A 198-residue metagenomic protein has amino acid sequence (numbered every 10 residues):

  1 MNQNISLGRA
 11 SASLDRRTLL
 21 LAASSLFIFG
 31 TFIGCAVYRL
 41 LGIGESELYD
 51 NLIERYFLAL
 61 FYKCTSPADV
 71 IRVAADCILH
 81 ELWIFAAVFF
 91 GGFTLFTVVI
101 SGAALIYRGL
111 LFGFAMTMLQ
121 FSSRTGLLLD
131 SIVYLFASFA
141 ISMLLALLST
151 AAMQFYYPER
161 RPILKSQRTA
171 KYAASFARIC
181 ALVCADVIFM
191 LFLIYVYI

Functional and structural regions predicted by a protein language model:
Q3-T18, C64, A68, I163-T169: Cytosolic juxtamembrane amphipathic/interface segments immediately preceding and feeding into a transmembrane helix
S13-Y49: N-terminal signal-anchor transmembrane alpha helix
A23-F32, C77, E81, F85 (+2 more regions): Alpha-helical transmembrane spans of integral membrane proteins, capturing the lipid-embedded, hydrophobic core of TM
C35, R39, I43, G91-M118: Transmembrane alpha-helix/helix-exit interface in multi-pass inner-membrane proteins
E47-D69: Perimembrane loop-to-helix junctions flanking transmembrane segments
D69-V98: Individual transmembrane alpha-helix segments
S101-F136, A140, C180-Y195: Hydrophobic alpha-helical transmembrane segments of integral membrane proteins
M143-I198: Terminal transmembrane helical module of multi-pass membrane proteins
